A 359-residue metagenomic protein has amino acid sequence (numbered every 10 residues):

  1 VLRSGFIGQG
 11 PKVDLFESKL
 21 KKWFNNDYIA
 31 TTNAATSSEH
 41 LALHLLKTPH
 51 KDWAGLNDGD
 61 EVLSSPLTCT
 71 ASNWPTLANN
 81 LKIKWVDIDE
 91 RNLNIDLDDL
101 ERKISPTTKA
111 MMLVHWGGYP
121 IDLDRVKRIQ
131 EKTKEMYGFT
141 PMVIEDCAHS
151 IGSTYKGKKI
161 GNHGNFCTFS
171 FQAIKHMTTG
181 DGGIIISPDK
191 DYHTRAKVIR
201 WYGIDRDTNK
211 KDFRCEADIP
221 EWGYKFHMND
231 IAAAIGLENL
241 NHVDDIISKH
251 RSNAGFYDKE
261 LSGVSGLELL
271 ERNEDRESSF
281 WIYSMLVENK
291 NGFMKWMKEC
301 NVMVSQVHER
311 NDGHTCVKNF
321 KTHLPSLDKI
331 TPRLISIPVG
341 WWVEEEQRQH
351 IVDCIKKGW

Functional and structural regions predicted by a protein language model:
F6, P11-E61, P75-N79, W85 (+2 more regions): Phosphate-binding glycine-rich loop
V13-K19, W23-I29, D98, R102 (+7 more regions): PLP-dependent aminotransferase class I/II
A30, L63, K84, M142-I144 (+3 more regions): Structural detector of well-ordered beta-strand residues that form the stable sheet scaffold of enzyme domains
T31, S64, W85, I185 (+1 more regions): Conserved SAM-binding loop
T48-C147, T154: PLP-dependent aminotransferase-like
G138-T179, T208-K210, C215-P220: Conserved active-site segment immediately N-terminal to the catalytic lysine that forms the internal aldimine
I144, I184-P188, T194-A196: FAD-binding subdomain of flavoenzyme oxidoreductases
F169-S170, G183-P188, L237: Short beta-strand-to-turn element immediately C-terminal to the catalytic PLP-Schiff-base lysine in fold type I
